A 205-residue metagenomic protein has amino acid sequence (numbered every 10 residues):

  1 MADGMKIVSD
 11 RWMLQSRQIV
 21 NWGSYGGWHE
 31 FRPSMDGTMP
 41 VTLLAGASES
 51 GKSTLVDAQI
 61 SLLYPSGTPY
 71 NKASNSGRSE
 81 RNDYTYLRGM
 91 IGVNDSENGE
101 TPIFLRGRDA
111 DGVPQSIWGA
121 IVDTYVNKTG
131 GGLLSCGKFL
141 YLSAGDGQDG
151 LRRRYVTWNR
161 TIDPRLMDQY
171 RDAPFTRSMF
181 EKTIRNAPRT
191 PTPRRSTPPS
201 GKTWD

Functional and structural regions predicted by a protein language model:
M1-R189, R194-W204: Extreme N-terminal "head/tail" segments of very large remodeling/mechanoenzyme assemblies
